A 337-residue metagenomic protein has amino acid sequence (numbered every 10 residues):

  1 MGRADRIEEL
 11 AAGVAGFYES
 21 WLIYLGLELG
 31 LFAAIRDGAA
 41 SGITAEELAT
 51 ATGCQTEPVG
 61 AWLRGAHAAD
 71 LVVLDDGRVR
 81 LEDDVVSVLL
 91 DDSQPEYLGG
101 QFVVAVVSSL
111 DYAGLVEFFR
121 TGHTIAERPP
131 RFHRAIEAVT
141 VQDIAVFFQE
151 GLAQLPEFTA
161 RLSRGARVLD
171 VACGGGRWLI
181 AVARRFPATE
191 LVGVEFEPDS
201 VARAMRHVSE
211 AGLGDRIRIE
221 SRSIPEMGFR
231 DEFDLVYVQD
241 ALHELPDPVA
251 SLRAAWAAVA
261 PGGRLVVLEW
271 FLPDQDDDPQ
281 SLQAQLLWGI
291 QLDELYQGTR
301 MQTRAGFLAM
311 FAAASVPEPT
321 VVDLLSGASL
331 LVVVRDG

Functional and structural regions predicted by a protein language model:
G13-S20, L25, G65-A166: Conserved Class I S-adenosyl-L-methionine-dependent methyltransferase catalytic core
R164-G174: Conserved class I S-adenosyl-L-methionine
R167-L169, L179, R184-P225: Class I SAM-dependent methyltransferase SAM/SAH-binding core
P225-V236: A short acidic, Gly/Pro-enriched loop at the edge of an enzyme's catalytic core that lines a small-molecule cofactor
D234-P248: A short SAM/SAH-binding and catalytic strip from SAM-dependent methyltransferases
V249-P261: A short glycine-rich, Lys/Arg-flanked "PGG" loop and its adjoining helix->strand segment in the class I
L268-A314, T320-V321: C-terminal alpha-helical "lid/dimerization" subdomain adjacent to the S-adenosyl-L-methionine
A314-G337: Core SAM-dependent methyltransferase catalytic element
